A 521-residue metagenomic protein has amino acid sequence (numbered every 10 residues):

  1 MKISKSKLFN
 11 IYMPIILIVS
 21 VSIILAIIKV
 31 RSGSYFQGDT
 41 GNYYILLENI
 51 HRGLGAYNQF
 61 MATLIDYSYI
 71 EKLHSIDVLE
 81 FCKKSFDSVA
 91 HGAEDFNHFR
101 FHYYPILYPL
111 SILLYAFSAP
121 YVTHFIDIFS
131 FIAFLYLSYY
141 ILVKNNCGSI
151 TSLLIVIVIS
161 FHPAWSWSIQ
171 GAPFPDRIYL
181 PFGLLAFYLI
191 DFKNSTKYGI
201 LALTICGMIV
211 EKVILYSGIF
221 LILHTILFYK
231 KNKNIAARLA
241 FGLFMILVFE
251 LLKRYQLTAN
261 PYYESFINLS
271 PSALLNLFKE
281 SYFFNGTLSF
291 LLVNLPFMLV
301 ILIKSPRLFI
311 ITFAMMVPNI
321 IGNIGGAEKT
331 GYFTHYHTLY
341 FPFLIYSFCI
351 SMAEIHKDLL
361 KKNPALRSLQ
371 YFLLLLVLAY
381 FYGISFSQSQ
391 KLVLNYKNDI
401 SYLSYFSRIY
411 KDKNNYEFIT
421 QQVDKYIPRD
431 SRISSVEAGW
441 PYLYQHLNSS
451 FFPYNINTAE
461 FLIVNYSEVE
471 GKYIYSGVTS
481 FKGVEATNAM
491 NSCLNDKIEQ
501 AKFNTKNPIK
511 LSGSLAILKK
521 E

Functional and structural regions predicted by a protein language model:
I15-V19, I150, A240-F244, I355-V393: Signature aromatic-anchored transmembrane alpha helix within multi-pass, membrane-resident enzymes that catalyze glycan
A93-N97, Y104-Y108, A116-A133: Loop-to-helix entry region of an early transmembrane alpha helix in multi-pass inner-membrane enzymes
I112, F125-N146, L185-Y188: Transmembrane-helix motifs of polytopic, lipid-linked glycan transferases
I126-S130, I157-I190, C206-I209, L215-Y216 (+1 more regions): Multi-pass, polyprenyl lipid-linked donor-dependent membrane glycosyltransferases
K144-N146, P175-I178, G183-Y198, I226-F228: Membrane-interface transmembrane helices that cradle and orient dolichyl/undecaprenyl
L184-L189, T196-K212, Y216-H224, L243-V248: Membrane-interface alpha helices of multi-pass inner-membrane proteins
L288-M316: Hydrophobic, aromatic-rich transmembrane alpha-helices and their immediate juxtamembrane boundary segments
F309-L359: Hydrophobic/aromatic-rich transmembrane helices and adjacent perimembrane loops
